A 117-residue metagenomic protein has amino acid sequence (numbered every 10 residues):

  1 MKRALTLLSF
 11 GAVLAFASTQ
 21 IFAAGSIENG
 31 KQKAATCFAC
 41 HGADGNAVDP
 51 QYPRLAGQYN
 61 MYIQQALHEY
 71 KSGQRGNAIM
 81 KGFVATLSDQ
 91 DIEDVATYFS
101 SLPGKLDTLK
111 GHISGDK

Functional and structural regions predicted by a protein language model:
M1-S9: Bacterial N-terminal signal peptides that target proteins for export
R3, I21-G25: N-terminal capping/interface segment
A17-S18: N-terminal signal peptide c-region/cleavage motif recognized by signal peptidases
A24-A34, A43, R75-A78, G82-K117: Flexible coil segments in periplasmic/lumen-exposed cytochrome c-class electron-transfer proteins
Q32-E69: N-terminal targeting signals for Sec/Tat export/insertion, comprising classic cleavable signal peptides
H68-K71, Q90: A compact, surface-exposed functional segment
